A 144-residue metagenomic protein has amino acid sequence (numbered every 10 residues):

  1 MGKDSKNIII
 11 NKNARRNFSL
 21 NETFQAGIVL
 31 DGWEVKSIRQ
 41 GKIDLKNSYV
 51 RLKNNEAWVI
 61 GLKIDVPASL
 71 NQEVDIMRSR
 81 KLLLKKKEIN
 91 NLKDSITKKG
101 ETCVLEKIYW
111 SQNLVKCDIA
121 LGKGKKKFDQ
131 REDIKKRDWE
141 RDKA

Functional and structural regions predicted by a protein language model:
M1-W33, I134-A144: Intrinsically disordered, Lys/Arg-rich N-terminal extensions and targeting peptides of nucleic-acid-associated proteins
G2-R16, S79, L83-T97: A short, contiguous, amphipathic alpha-helix enriched in charged residues
R15-K46, V50-N54, W58: N-terminal first-folded block
W33, Q40, S48, L62 (+3 more regions): Surface loops and adjacent helix of pleckstrin homology
V35, V50, I64-D65, I89 (+1 more regions): Residue-level signature for short turns and capping positions that connect secondary-structure elements
N54, L62-V66, L70-N91: Compact, glycine-rich, soluble single-domain proteins
R80-L82, K126-R141: Enriched for short, Lys/Arg-rich terminal
L83-K126: Beta-rich strand-turn-strand
